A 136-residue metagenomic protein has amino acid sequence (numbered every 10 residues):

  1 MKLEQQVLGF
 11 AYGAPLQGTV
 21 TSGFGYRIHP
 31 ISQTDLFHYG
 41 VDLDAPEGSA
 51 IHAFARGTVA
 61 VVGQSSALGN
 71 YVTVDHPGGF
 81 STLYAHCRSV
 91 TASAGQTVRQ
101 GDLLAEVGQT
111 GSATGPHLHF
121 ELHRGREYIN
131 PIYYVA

Functional and structural regions predicted by a protein language model:
M1-T19: Non-catalytic extracellular/periplasmic "stalk" and linker regions immediately N-terminal to catalytic or recognition
G13-A136: Catalytic cores of peptidoglycan-degrading enzymes
